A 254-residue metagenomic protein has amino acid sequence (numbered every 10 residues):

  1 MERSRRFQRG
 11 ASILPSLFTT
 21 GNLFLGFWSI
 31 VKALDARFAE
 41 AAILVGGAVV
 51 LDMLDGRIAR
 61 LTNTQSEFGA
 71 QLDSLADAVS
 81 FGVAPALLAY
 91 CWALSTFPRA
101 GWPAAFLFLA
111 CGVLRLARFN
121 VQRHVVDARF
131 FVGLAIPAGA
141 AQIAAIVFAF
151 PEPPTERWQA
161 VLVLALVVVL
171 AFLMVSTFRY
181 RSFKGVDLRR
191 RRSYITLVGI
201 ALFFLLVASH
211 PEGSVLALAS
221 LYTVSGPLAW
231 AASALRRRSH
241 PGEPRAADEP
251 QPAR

Functional and structural regions predicted by a protein language model:
M1, M53-R60, L107-V121, L162-R179: Hydrophobic, membrane-facing alpha-helical anchors
M1-M53, A229, P252-R254: Topogenic membrane-insertion module of multi-pass membrane proteins
M1-R3, A128-R254: C-terminal membrane-associated helical module and adjoining short loops/tails
Q8-S16, F68-A76, R129-V132, S182-R192: Short, amphipathic, aromatic/basic-enriched membrane-interface segments that mark the entry/exit of transmembrane
G10-T20, G46, L61-F119: Multi-pass membrane catalytic core of lipid/isoprenoid biosynthesis enzymes
S16-L23, L75-G82, A138, R189-I200: Short hydrophobic alpha-helical membrane-embedded segments
W28-I43, V79, V83-A104, A145-L162 (+1 more regions): Helix-coil boundary and interhelical linker segments in multi-pass alpha-helical membrane proteins
N63-E67, L94-P98, V121-D127, E152-W158 (+1 more regions): Membrane-interface helix caps and helix-loop-helix hairpins in membrane proteins
